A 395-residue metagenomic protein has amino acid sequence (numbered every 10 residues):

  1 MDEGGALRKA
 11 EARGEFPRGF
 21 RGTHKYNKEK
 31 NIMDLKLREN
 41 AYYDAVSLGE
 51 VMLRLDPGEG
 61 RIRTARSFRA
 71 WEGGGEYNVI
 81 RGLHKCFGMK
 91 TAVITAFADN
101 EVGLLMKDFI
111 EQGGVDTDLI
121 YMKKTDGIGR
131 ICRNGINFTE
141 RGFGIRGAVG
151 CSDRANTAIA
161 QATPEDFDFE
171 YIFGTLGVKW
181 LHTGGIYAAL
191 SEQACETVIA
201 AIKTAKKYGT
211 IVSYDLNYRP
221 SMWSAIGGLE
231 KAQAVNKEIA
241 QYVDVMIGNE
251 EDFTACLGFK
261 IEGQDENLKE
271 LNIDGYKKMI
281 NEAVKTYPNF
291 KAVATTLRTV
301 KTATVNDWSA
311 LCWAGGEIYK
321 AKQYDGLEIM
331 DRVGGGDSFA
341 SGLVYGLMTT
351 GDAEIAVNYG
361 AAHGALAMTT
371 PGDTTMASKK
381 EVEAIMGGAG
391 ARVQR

Functional and structural regions predicted by a protein language model:
P17-I32: Short, Lys/Arg-enriched N-terminal segments with co-localized hydrophobic residues within the first ~10-30 amino acids
N31-R63: Positively charged, low-complexity intrinsically disordered leader regions
S67-Y77, T95-D99, Y121-I131, D331-G335 (+1 more regions): Active-site nucleophile and cofactor-binding loops and adjacent substrate-binding regions of central metabolic enzymes
W71, N78-K90, Q112, G346-T349: Alpha-helix C-terminal capping segments
K90-G185, V382-R395: Conserved N-terminal subdomain of the carbohydrate kinase-like
T91, T117, V212-Y214, I247: Hydrophobic beta-strand scaffold residues
R219-E317: Conserved phosphate/ATP/ADP-binding segment of small-molecule kinases
A303, Y319-A389, R395: Conserved post-catalytic alpha-helical subdomain immediately downstream of the catalytic base and nucleotide-binding
